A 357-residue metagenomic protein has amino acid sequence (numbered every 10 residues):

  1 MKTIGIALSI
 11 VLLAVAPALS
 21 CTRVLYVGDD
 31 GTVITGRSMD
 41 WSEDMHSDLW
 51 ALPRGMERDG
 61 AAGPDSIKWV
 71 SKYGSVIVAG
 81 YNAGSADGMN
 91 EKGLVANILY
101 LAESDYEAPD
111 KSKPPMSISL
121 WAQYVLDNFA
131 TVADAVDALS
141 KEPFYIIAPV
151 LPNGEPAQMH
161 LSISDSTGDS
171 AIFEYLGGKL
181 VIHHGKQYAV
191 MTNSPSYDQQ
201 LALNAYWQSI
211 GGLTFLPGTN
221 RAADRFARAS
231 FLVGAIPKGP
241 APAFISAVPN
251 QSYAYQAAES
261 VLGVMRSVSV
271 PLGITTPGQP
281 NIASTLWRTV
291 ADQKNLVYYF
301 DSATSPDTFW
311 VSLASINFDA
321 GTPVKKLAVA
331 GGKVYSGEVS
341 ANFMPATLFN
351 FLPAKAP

Functional and structural regions predicted by a protein language model:
M1-A7: Positively charged n-region of N-terminal signal peptides that target proteins for export
V15-P17: N-terminal signal peptide c-region/cleavage motif recognized by signal peptidases
S20-L25, D29-I34, I147-P149, P156-A157 (+2 more regions): C-terminus-biased signal that marks the final domain/tail of proteins
C21-K113, I146: A contiguous strand-loop segment
I34-G36, V95-I98, S162-S164, I172 (+1 more regions): Structural recognition of the beta-strand scaffold that forms the well-ordered cores of secreted hydrolase catalytic
W50-I67, S104-F144, T322-V334: Compact, glycine/acidic-enriched structural inserts
N90-K92, L126-D134, Q251-A258, Q293-K294: A short, structured loop/turn motif at beta-sheet edges
V136-F173: Aromatic- and glycine-enriched pocket-lining scaffold segments that form the walls of small-molecule binding clefts
